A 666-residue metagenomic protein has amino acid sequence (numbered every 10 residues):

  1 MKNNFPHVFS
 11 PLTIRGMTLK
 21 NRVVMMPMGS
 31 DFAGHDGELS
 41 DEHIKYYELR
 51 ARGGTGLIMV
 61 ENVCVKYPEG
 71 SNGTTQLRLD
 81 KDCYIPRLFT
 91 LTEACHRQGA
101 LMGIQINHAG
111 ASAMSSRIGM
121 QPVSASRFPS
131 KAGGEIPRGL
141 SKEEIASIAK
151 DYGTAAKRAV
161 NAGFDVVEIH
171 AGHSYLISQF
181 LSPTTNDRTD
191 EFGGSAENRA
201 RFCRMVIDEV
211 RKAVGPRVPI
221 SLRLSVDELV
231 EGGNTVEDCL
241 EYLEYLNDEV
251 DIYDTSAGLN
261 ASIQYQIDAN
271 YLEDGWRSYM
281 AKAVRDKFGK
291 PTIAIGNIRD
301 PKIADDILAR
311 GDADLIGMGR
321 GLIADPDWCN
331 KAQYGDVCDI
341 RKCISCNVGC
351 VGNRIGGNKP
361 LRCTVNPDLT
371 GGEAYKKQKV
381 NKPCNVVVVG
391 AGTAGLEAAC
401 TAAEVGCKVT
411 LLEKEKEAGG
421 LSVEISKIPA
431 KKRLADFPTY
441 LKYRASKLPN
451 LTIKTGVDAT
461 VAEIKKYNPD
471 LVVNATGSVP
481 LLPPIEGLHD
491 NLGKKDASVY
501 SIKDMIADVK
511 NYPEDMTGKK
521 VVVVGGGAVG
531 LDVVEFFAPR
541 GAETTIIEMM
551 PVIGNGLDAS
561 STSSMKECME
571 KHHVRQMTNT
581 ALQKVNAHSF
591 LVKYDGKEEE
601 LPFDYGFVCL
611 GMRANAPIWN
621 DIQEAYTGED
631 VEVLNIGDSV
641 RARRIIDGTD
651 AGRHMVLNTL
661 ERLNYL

Functional and structural regions predicted by a protein language model:
M1-V389, T393, E397-E404, K408-V409 (+3 more regions): Flavin-dependent oxidoreductase catalytic cores
G37, S71, D305-D306, C329-N330 (+7 more regions): Short amphipathic alpha-helical segments
Y253, V388-T455, L481, G526-S560 (+3 more regions): Beta1-alpha1 glycine-rich phosphate/pyrophosphate-binding loop at the start of Rossmann-like nucleotide-binding domains
I267-E273, K376-Q378, P383, E424-D436 (+4 more regions): Short, contiguous acidic/charged loop-to-helix segments that flank catalytic cores in large enzymes
I303, A459-E463, R644: Short acidic active-site motifs
N366-K379, K447, I453, L481-R540 (+1 more regions): Glycine-rich dinucleotide-binding loop and its adjacent helix/turn
A435-L481, K494-K519, P539-E624: A Rossmann-like FAD-binding core segment of flavoenzymes
V533, L557, I636-L666: A conserved FAD-binding loop/helix module that cradles the flavin
